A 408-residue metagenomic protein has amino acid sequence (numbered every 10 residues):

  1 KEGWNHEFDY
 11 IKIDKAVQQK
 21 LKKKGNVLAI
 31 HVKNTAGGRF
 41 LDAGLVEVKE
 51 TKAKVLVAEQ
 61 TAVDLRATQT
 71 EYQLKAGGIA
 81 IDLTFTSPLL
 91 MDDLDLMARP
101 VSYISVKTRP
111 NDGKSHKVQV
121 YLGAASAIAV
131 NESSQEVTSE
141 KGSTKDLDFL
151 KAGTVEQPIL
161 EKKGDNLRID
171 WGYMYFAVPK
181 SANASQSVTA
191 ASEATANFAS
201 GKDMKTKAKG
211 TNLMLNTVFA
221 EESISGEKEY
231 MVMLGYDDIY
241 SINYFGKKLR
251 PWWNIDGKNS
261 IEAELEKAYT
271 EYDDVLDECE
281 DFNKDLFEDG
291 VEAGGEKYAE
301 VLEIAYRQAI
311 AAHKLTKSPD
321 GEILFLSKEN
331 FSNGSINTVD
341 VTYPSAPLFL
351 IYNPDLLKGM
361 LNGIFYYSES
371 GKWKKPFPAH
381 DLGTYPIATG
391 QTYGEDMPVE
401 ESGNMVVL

Functional and structural regions predicted by a protein language model:
K1, R39-A43, D95, V130-Q135 (+4 more regions): Short, solvent-exposed loop/turn and secondary-structure capping segments
E2, A16, Q60, D93-M97 (+2 more regions): Alpha-helix capping and helix-loop boundary segments enriched in small/acidic/polar residues
E2-F8, K205-G210: Extracellular beta-rich ligand/substrate-recognition surface
G3-K52: An acidic-aromatic loop/edge-strand motif
K24-N26, S102, K228: Exposed beta-strand face motif in extracellular beta-rich ectodomains
T51-V57, Q73, L89-L96, K107-N337: Acidic/polar, glycine-enriched structural segments that form the non-catalytic walls/loops of the carbohydrate-binding
A98-I104: Short, solvent-exposed loop/turn segments enriched in Ser/Thr/Gly
I255-D273, G334-L408: Aromatic-rich carbohydrate-recognition surfaces in CAZymes
